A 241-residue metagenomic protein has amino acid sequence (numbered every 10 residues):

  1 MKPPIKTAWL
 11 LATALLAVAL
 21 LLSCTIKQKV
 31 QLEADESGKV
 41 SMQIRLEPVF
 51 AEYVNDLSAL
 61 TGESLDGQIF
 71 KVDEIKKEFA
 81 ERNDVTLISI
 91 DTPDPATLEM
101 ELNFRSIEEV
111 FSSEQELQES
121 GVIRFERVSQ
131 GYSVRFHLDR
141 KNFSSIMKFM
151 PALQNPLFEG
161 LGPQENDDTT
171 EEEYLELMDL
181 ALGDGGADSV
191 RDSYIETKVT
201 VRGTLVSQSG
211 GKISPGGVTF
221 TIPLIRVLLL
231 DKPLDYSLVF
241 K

Functional and structural regions predicted by a protein language model:
K2-A12: Bacterial N-terminal signal peptides that target proteins for export
L20-S23: C-terminal motif of bacterial Sec signal peptides marking the signal peptidase cleavage site
T25-K27: Bacterial signal peptide processing site
K29-Q31: Short, surface-exposed charged micro-motifs
E33-F50: Post-signal peptide N-terminal segment of mature Sec-exported envelope proteins
E47-F70, E74: Post-signal-peptide N-terminal segment of Sec-exported extracytoplasmic proteins
E78-K241: Mature, soluble, non-transmembrane domains
